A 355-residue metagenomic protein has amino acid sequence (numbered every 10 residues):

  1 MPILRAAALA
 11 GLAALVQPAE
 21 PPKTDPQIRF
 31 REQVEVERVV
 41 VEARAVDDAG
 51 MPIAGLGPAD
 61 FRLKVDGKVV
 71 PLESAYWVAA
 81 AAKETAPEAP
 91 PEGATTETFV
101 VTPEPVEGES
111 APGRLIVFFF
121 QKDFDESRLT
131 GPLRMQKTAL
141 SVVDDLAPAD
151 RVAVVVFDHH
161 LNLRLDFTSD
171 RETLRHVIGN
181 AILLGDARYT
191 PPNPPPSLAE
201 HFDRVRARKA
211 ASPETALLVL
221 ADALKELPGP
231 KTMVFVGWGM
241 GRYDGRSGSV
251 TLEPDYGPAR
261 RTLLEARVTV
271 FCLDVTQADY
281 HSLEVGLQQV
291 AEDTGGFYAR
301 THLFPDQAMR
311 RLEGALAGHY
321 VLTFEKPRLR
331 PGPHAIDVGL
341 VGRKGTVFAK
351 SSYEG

Functional and structural regions predicted by a protein language model:
P2-A10: Sec-dependent signal peptide recognition, specifically the positively charged N-region followed immediately by
Q17-G355: Scaffold/interface architecture of coatomer-like assemblies
